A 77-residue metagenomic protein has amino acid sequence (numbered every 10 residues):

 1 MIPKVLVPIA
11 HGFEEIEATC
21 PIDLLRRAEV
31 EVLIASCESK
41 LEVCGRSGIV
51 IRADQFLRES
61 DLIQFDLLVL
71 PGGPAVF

Functional and structural regions predicted by a protein language model:
M1-F77: Extended, subdomain-level signal for the structured scaffold at the beginning of enzyme domains
